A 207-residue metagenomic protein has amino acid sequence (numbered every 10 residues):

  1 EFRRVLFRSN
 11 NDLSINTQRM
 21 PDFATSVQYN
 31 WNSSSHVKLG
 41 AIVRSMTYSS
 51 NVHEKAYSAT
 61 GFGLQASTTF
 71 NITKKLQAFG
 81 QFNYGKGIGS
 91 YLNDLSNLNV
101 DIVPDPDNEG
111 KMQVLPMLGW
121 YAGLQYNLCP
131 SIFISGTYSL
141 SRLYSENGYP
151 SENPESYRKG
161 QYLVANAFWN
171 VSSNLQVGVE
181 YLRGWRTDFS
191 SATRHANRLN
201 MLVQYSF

Functional and structural regions predicted by a protein language model:
E1-L6: Short, small-residue-biased leader/transition segments that mark boundaries at the very start of proteins
N10-N16: Flexible, glycine/proline-enriched loop segments at strand-loop-helix junctions that form or flank small-ligand binding
R19-F23, S58-L64, V114-L118, R158-L163 (+1 more regions): Residues that define the transmembrane beta-barrel architecture of outer-membrane proteins
S26-Q28, Q65-S67, G123, N166 (+2 more regions): Outer-membrane beta-barrel architecture
N30-N153, Y157: Detector for outer-membrane/organellar transmembrane beta-barrel domains, recognizing the amphipathic beta-strand
F70, W169-V171, H195-F207: Outer-membrane beta-barrel "beta-signal"
I134-T137, N166-L182: Conserved active-site loop/cleft motifs that coordinate metal ions or position small ligands
N147-Y149, G178-V179, F189-H195: A glycine-biased, small/acidic residue-tolerant capping/turn segment at secondary-structure junctions
